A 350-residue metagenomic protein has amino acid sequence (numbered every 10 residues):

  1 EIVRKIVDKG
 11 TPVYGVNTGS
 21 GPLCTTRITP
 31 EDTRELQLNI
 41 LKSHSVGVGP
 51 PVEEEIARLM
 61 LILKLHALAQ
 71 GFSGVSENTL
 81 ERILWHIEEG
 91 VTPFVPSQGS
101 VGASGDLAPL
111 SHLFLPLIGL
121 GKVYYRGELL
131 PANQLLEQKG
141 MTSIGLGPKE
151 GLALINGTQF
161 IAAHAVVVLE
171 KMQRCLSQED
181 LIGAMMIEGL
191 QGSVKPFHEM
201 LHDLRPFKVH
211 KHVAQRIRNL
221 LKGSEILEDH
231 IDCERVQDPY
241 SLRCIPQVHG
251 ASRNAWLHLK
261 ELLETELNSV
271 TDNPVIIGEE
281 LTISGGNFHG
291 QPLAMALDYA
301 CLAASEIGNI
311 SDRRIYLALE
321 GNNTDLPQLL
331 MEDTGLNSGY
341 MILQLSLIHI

Functional and structural regions predicted by a protein language model:
E1-K9: N- or domain-start disorder-to-order transition segments that initiate the globular core
T11-T26, S97-L117, L154, T158-Q159 (+5 more regions): Conserved phosphate/anionic-ligand binding catalytic regions in large, soluble enzymes, centered on
P22-Q37: Glycine-rich loop at the start of a catalytic domain that most often binds anionic cofactors/ligands
S43, A163, E199-D203, C244 (+2 more regions): Short beta-alpha connecting loops at secondary-structure transitions that line or flank enzyme active sites
S45-E53, A57-F207: Active-site cavity-forming subdomains of large catalytic enzyme subunits
M186-N309: Accessory "access/gating" subregions that flank catalytic or transport cores
S305-L326, L330-M331: Catalytic phosphate/nucleotide-handling subdomain of diverse soluble enzymes
I348-I350: Conserved small/polar residues in nucleotide/adenosyl-binding loops
